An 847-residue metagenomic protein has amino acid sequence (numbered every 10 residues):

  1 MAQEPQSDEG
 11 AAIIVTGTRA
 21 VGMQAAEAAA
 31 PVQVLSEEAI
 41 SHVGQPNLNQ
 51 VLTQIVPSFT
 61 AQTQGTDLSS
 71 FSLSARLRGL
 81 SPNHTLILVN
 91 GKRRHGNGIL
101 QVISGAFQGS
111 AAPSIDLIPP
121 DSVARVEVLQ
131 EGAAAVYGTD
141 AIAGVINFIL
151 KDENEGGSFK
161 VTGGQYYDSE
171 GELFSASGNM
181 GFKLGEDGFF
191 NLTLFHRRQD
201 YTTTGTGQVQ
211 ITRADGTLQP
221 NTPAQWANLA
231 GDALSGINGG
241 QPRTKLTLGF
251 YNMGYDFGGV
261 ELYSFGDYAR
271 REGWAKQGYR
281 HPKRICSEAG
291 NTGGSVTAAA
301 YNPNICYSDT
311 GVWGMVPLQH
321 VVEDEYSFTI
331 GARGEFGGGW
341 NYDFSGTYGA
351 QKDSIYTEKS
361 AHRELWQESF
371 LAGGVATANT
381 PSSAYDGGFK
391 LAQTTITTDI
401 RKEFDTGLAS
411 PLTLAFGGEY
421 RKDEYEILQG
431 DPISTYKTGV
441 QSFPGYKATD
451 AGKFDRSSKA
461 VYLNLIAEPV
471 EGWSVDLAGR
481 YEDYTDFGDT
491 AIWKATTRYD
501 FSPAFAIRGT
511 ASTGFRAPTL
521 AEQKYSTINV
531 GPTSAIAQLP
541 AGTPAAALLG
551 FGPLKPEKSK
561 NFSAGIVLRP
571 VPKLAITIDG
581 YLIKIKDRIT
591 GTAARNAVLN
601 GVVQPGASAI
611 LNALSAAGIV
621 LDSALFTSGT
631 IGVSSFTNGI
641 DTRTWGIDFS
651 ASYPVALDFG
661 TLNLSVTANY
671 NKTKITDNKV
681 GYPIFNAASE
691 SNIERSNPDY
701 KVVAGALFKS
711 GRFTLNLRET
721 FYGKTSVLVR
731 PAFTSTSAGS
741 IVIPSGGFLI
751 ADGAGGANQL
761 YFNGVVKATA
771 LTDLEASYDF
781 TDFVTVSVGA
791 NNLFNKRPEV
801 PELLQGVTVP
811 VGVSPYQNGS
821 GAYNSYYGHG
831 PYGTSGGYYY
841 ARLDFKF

Functional and structural regions predicted by a protein language model:
E9-V43, N49, S69, G98-Q108 (+1 more regions): N-terminal periplasmic "start-of-domain" segments of outer-membrane beta-barrel proteins
G22, T53-N97: Extracytoplasmic beta-strand/coil segments of soluble accessory domains associated with Gram-negative outer-membrane
L48-V51, I55, A75-R76, L88 (+4 more regions): N-terminal periplasmic accessory domains that precede and gate Gram-negative outer-membrane beta-barrel machines
K92-Q130: Short acidic/polar hinge/loop motifs at secondary-structure boundaries that mediate gating or recognition
N97, I585, F721-A738, S777-F847: C-terminal beta-signal and adjacent terminal beta-strands/loops of Gram-negative outer-membrane beta-barrel proteins
E155-S158, D168-W313, H320-I330, E335-F336 (+2 more regions): Transmembrane beta-barrel wall of Gram-negative outer-membrane proteins
Y307-D309, P317-S327, G337, Y348 (+3 more regions): Outer-membrane beta-barrel transmembrane domain signature of Gram-negative proteins, especially the mid-to-C-terminal
F416, G580-I585, T590-P731: Gram-negative outer-membrane beta-barrel transporters
